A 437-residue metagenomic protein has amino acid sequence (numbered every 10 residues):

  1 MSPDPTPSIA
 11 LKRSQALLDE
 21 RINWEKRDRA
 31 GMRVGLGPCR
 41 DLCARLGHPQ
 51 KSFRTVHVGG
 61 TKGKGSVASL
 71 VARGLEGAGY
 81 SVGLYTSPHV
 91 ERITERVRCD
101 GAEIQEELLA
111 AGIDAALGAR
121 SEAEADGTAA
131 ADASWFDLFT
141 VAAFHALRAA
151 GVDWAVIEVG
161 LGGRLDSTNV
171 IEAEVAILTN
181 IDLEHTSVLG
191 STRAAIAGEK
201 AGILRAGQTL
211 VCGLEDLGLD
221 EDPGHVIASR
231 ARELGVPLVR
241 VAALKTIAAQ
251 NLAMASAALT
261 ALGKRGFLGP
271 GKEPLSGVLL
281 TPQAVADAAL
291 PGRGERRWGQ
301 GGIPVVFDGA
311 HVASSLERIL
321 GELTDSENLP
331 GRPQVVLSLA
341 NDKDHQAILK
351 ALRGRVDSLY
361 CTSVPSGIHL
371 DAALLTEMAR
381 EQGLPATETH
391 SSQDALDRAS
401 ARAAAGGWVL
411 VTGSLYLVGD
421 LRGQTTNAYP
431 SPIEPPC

Functional and structural regions predicted by a protein language model:
M1-K62, S66-G77, S81, V90-E91: N-terminal leader/targeting and accessory segments in enzymes
M1-S14, I171-E172, A194, K264 (+1 more regions): ATP-dependent carboxylate-amine ligase
R29-L36, R40-S52, G77-I171, L189 (+1 more regions): ATP-dependent carboxylate-amine ligase catalytic core
R54, A149, W154-I157, D166-N169 (+4 more regions): Nucleotide phosphate-binding/pyrophosphate-handling subdomain across enzymes that bind or process nucleotide phosphates
V71, A143, I227, L375 (+1 more regions): Aromatic/hydrophobic pocket-lining residues that form π-stacking "cages" and hydrophobic walls in ligand
V71-E76, L147, L352, A379: Hydrophobic alpha-helical packing residues
V82, L210, P237-V239, A386: Hydrophobic beta-strand scaffold residues
G160-L165, E172-G235, H345-A347: Conserved catalytic-core segment of NTP-binding enzymes
